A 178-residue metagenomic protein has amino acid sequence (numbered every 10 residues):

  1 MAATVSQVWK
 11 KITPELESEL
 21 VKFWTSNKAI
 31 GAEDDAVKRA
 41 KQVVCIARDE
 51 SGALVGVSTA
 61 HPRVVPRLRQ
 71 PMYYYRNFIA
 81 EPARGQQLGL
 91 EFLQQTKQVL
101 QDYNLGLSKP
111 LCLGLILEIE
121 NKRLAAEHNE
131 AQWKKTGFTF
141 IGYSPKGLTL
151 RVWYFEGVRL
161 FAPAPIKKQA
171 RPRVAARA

Functional and structural regions predicted by a protein language model:
M1-S18: A short beta-loop-alpha structural element at the N-terminal edge of CoA-dependent acyl/N-acetyltransferase catalytic
W9-K10, L20-E50, L54-N77: A conserved beta-strand-loop-helix scaffold within acyl/acetyltransferase catalytic domains
E15, R69, A83, Q87: Residues that form or flank phosphate/diphosphate-binding pockets in enzymes that use nucleotide phosphates
L20, W24-G31, T96-S108: Hydrophobic, Leu/Ile/Phe/Ala-enriched alpha-helical segments that form helix-helix packing faces
R67, L105-A178: Terminal substrate-recognition subdomain of acyl/acetyltransferases
Y73, Q95-V99, L115-I119: Hydrophobic, well-ordered secondary-structure scaffolds
I79, R84-D102: Conserved acetyl-CoA-binding loop-helix of GNAT-fold acetyltransferases
